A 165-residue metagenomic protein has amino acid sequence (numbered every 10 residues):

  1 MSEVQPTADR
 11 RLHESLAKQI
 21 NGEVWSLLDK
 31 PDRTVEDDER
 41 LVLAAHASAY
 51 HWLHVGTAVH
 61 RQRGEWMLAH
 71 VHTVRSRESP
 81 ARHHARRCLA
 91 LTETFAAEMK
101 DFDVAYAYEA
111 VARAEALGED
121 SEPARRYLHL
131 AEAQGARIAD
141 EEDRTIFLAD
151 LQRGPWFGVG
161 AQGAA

Functional and structural regions predicted by a protein language model:
P6, W25, A45-L53, R86-A96 (+1 more regions): Amphipathic alpha-helical segments of tetratricopeptide repeats
R11-Q19, E39, V59, F102 (+1 more regions): Residue signature of alpha-solenoid helical repeat architecture, marking inter-repeat boundaries and helix-start
H13, I20-L27, A44-A45, E65 (+2 more regions): TPR repeat positional signature
G22, M67, D103, A110 (+2 more regions): "A position-specific structural signal for the A-helix of alpha-solenoid helical repeats
V24, P31, Q62, A69-V71 (+2 more regions): Conserved small-residue packing positions in alpha-helical repeats and bundles
S26, H51, V71, E78 (+2 more regions): Residue-level signature for tetratricopeptide repeat
V35-A47, E78-R87: Helix-turn-helix repeat elements of alpha-solenoid scaffolds
